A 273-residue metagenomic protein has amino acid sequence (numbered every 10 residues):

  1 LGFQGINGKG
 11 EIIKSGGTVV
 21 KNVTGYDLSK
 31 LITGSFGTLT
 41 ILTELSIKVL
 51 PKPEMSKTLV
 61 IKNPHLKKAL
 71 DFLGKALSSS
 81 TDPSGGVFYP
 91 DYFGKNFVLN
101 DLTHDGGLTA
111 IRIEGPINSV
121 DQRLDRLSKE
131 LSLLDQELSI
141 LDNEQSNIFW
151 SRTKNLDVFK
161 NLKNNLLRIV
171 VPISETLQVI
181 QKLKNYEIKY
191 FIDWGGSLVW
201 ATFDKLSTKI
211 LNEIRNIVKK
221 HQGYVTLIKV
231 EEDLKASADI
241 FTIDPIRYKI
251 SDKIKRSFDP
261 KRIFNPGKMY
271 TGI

Functional and structural regions predicted by a protein language model:
F3-L162: C-terminal substrate-binding/cap subdomain adjacent to the FAD-binding core in PCMH-type and related FAD-linked
E11, L134-I273: Conserved glycine-rich FAD pyrophosphate-binding loop
